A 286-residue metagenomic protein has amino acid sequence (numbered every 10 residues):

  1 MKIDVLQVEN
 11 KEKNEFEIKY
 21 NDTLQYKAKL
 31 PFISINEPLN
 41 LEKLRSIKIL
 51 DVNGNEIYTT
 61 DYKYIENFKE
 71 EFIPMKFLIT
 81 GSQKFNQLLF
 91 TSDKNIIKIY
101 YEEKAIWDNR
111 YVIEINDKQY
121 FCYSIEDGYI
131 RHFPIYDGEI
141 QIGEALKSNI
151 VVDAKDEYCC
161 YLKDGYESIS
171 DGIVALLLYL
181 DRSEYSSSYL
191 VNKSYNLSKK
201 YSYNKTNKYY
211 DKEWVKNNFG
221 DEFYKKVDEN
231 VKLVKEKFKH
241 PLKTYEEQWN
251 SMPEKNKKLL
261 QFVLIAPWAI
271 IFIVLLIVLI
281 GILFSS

Functional and structural regions predicted by a protein language model:
M1-S46, E103-L283: Low-complexity or membrane-interfacial segments used for flexible interactions
I18-N21, N40, K48-N53, Y58-D61 (+5 more regions): Core beta-strand residues in small-molecule sensory/regulatory alpha/beta domains
E56-Y58, I97-K98, Y120, G143: Short beta-strand segments
I79-G81, N86-K104, N109-D117: Surface-exposed beta-loop interaction hotspot
